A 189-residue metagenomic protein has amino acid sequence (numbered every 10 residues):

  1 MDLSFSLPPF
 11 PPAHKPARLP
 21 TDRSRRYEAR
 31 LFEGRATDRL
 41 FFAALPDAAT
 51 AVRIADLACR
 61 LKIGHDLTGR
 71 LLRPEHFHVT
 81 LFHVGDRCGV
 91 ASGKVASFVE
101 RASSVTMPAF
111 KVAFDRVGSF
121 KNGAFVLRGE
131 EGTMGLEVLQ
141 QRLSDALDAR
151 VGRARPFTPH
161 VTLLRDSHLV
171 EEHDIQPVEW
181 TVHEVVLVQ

Functional and structural regions predicted by a protein language model:
D2-Q189: Histidine-dependent nucleotide/RNA phosphoesterase domain, centered on the 2H-phosphoesterase fold with its duplicated
